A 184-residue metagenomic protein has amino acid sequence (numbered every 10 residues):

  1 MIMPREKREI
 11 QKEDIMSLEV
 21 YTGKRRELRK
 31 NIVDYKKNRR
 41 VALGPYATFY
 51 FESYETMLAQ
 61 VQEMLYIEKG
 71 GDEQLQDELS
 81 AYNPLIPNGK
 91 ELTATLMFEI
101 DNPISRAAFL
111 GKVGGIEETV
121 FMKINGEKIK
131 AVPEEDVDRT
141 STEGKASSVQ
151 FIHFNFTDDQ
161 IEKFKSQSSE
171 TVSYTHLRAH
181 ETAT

Functional and structural regions predicted by a protein language model:
M1-K36, R40: Short, extreme N-terminal leader segments that mark the start of a protein/domain
R40-G44, G89-E91, G115: Short, surface-exposed loop/turn motifs at beta-strand boundaries within globular domains
R40-T56: N-terminal low-complexity or amphipathic/hydrophobic leaders
E52-E91: A glycine-rich, hydrophobic loop/mini-helix early in the fold
L65-Y66, G111-I116, S169-E170: Short, solvent-exposed amphipathic alpha-helical segments in soluble enzyme and RNA/protein-processing domains
Y82, I86-N88, T95-K163: Long, charge-patterned amphipathic alpha-helical coiled-coil/hairpin "stalk" segments used as oligomerization
K163, S168-Y174: Short, aromatic- and glycine-rich surface loops/edge beta-strands on solvent-exposed regions
T175-T182: Conserved small/polar residues in nucleotide/adenosyl-binding loops
